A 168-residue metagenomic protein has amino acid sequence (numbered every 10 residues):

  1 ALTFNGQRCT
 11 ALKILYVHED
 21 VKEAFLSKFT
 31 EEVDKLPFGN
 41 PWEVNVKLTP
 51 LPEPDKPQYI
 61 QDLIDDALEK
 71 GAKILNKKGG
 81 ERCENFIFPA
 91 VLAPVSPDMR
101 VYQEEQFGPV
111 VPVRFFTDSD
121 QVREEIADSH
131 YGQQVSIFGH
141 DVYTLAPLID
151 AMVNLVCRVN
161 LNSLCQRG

Functional and structural regions predicted by a protein language model:
A1-S96, D118-D120, E124-E125, L161: ALDH superfamily catalytic-core signature
P37, I87-G168: Conserved C-terminal structural/oligomerization subdomain of aldehyde/semialdehyde dehydrogenase
